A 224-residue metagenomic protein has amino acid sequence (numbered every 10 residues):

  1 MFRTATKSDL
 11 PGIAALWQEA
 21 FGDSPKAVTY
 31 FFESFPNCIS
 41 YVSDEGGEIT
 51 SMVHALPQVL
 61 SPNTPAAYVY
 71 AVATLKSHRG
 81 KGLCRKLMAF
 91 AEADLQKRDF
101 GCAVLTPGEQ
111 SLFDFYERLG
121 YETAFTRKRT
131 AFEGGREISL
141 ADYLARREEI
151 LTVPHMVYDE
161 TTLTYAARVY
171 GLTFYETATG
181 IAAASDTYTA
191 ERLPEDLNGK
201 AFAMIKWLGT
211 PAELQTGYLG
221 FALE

Functional and structural regions predicted by a protein language model:
L10, A15-S61, I150-T177: Active-site rim helix/loop that mediates acceptor-substrate recognition in acyltransferases
Y41, T50-V53, A67, V72 (+1 more regions): Conserved GNAT-family N-acetyltransferase fold
Q58-V69, R79, T187-E191: A conserved beta-turn-beta hairpin within the catalytic core of GNAT-like acetyltransferases that forms part
T74, G80-A93, R118, L193-E195 (+1 more regions): Conserved acetyl-CoA-binding loop-helix of GNAT-fold acetyltransferases
R85, F100-G101, G108-T126: Conserved active-site alpha-helix within GNAT-family acetyltransferase domains
M88, L95-G108, A201-I205: Conserved GNAT acetyl-CoA-binding A-motif
E117-R136, G180-E224: Active-site/acyl-donor-binding loops of N-acyltransferases
L119-T189: Amide-forming acyltransferase catalytic core, primarily the GNAT-like/NAT-type and related acyltransferase folds
